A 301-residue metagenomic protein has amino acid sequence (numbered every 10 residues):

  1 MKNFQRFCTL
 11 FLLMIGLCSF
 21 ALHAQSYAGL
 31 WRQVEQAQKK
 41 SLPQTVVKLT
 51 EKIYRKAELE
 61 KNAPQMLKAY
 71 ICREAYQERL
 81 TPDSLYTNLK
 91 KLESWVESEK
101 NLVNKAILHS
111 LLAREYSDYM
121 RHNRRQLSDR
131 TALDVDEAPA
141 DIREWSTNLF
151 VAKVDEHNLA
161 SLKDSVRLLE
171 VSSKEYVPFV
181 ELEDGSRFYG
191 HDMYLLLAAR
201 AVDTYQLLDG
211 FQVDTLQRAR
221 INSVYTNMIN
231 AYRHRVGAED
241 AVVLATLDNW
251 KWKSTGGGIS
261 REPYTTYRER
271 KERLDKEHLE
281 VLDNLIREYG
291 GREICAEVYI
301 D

Functional and structural regions predicted by a protein language model:
M1-L30: Bacterial Sec-dependent N-terminal signal peptides
Y27-D301: Extracytoplasmic/secretory-pathway proteins
